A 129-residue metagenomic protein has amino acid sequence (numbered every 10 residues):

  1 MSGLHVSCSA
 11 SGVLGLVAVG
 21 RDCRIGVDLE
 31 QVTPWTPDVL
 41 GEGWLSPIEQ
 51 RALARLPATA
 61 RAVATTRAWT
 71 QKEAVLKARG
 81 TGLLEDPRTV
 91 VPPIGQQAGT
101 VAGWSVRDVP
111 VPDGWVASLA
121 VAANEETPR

Functional and structural regions predicted by a protein language model:
M1-R129: Core catalytic alpha/beta fold that binds nucleotide/phospho-ligands
